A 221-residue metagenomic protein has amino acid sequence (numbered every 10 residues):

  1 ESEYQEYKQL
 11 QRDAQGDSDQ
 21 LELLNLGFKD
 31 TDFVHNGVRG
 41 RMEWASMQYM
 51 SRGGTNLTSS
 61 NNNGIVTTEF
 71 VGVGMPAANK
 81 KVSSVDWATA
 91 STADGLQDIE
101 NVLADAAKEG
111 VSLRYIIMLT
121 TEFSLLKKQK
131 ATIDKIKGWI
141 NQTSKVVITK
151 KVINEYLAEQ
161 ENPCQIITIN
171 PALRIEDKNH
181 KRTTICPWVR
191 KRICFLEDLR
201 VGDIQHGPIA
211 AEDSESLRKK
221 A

Functional and structural regions predicted by a protein language model:
E1-K8, A45-Q48, R52-T55, A172-I193: Short N-terminal signal/transit or membrane-insertion segments and the immediately adjacent low-complexity/disordered
S2-P76, D98-I99, A104-E122, A221: Long, contiguous amphipathic alpha-helices that act as assembly "spine/axial" helices in icosahedral shell and virion
E3-Q9, F33, T89, N101 (+7 more regions): Low-complexity, compositionally biased segments
A14, A45, A77-A78, A88-A93 (+7 more regions): A sequence-composition feature that detects small, non-aromatic residues
G16-D17, S59-T67, A93, E159-N162 (+1 more regions): Intrinsically disordered, low-complexity coil segments
G54-L57, K80, L125, E176: A broad, structure-centric signal for solvent-exposed, well-ordered loop/edge residues that line or flank functional
G64-K145, V152, Y156: Extended, solvent-exposed, turn-rich assembly/linker loops in the middle of proteins
I133-A221: Sequence/fold signature of self-assembling virion shell proteins
